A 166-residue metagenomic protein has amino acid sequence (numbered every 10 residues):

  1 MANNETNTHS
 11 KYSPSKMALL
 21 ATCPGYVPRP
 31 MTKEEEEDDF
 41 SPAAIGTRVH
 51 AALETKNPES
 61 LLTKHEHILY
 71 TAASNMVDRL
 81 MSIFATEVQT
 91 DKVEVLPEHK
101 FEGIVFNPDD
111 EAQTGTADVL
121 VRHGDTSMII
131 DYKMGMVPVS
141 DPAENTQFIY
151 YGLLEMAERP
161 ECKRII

Functional and structural regions predicted by a protein language model:
M1-L61: Charged, glycine-rich intrinsically disordered N-terminal tails and low-complexity linkers that flank
A2-T6, V77, A117, G124: Intrinsic-disorder/low-complexity regions
E5-N7, A85, Q89, D125: Intrinsically disordered/low-complexity terminal segments and short unstructured peptides
K16, E66, G135: A generic "binding-loop/recognition-motif" signal
L20-R29, L80, Y132, Y151: Broad hydrophobic/π-residue packing in well-ordered secondary structure
E35-N107: A non-catalytic, helix-rich entry segment at domain boundaries
T90-I166: Mg2+/Mn2+-dependent nuclease catalytic core
